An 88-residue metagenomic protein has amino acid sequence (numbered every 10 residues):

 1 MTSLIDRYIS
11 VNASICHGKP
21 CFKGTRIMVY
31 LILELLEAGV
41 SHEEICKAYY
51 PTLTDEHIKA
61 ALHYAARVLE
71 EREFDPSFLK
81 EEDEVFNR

Functional and structural regions predicted by a protein language model:
M1-H17: Basic, low-complexity segments
C21: Conserved phosphate-binding loops in nucleotide/dinucleotide-binding enzymes
M28-R88: Long, charge-rich, low-complexity alpha-helical segments
